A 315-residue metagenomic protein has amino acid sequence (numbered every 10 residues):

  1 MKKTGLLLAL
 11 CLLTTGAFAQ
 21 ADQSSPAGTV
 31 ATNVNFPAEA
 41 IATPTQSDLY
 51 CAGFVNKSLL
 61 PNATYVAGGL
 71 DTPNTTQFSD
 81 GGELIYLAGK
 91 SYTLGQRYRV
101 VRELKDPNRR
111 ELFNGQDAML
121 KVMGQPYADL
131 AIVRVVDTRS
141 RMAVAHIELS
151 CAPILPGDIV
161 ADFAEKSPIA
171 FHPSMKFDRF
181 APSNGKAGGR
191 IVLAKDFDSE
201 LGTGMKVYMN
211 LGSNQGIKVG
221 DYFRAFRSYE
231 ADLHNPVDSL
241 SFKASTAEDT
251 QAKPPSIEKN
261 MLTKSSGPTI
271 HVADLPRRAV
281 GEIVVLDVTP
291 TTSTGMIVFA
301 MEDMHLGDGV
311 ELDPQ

Functional and structural regions predicted by a protein language model:
K2-G5, F18-Q315: Surface-exposed, polar/charged interaction patches used for macromolecular assembly or partner binding
L7-T15: Bacterial N-terminal signal peptides
